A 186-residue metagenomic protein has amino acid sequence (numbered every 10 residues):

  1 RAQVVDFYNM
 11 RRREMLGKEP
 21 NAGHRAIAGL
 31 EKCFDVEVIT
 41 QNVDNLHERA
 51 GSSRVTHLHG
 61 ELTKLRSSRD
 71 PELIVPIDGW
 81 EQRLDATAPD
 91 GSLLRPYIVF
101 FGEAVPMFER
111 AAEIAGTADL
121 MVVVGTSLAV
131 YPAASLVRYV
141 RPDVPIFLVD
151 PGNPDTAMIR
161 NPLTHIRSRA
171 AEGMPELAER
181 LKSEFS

Functional and structural regions predicted by a protein language model:
R1-S186: Conserved catalytic alpha/beta core of Sir2/sirtuin-type deacylases, generalized to analogous enzyme cores that bind
